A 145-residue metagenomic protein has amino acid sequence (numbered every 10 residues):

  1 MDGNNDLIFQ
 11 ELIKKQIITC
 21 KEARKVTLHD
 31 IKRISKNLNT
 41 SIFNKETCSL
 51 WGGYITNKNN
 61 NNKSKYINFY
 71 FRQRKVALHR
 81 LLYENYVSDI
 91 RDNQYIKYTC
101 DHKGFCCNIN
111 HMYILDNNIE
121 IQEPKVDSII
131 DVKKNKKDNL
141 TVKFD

Functional and structural regions predicted by a protein language model:
M1, K143-F144: Acidic, serine-rich low-complexity intrinsically disordered regions
M1-K75, C100-K103: Short helix-coil boundary/hinge micro-motifs
Q73-K143: Short, cationic Gly/His-enriched loop motifs
